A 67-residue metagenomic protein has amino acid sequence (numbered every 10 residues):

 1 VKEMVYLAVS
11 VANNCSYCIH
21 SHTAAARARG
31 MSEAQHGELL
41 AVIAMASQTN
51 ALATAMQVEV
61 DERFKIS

Functional and structural regions predicted by a protein language model:
V1-S67: Hydrophobic alpha-helical segments
